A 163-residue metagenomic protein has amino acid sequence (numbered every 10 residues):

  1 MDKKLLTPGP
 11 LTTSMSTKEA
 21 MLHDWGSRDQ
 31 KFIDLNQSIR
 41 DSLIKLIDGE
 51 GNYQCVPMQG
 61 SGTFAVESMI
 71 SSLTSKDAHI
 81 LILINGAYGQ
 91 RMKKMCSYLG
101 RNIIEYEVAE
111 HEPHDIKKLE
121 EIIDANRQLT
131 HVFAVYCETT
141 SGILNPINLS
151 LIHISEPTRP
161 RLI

Functional and structural regions predicted by a protein language model:
D2-M58, T63: A glycine-/small-polar-enriched, mobile loop at the entrance of the PLP active site in fold-type I
K3-K4, Y53-V56, A78-L81, I104 (+1 more regions): Structural motif
Y53-L81, N85, G89-K93: Conserved beta-loop-alpha segment that forms the PLP phosphate-binding cup at the N-terminus of a helix
E67, S71, I116-D124, N148: Amphipathic, non-transmembrane alpha-helical secondary structure
C96: Conserved beta/loop motifs at nucleotide-recognition and modification sites
G100-T130, A134: PLP-dependent aminotransferase-class I/II
H114-D115, C137-L151: Active-site core of PLP-dependent enzymes with the aminotransferase class I/II
I152-I163: Single conserved hydrophobic/aromatic residue that forms the stacking wall/gate of nucleotide- or nucleobase-binding
